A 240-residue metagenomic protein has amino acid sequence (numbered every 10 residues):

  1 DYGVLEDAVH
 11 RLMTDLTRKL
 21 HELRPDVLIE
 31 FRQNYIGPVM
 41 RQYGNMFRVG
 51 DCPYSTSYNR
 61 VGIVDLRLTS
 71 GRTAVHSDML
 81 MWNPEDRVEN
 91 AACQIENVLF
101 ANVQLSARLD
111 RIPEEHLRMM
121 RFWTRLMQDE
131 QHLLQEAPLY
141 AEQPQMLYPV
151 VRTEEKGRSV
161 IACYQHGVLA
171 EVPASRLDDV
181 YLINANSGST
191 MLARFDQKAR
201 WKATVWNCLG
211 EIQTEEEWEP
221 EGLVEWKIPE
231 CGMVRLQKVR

Functional and structural regions predicted by a protein language model:
D1-V9, W82: The substrate-binding groove and active-site-proximal loops of carbohydrate-active enzymes, especially glycoside
L12-I228: Active-site-proximal substrate-binding groove within the catalytic cores of carbohydrate-active enzymes
P229-M233: Tight coil/turn sites that cap or link beta-strands
R235-K238: Intrinsic low-complexity, polar/charged intrinsically disordered segments
